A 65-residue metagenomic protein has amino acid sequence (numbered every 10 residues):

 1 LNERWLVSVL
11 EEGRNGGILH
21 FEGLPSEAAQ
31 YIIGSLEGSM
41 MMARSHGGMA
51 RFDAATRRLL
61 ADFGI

Functional and structural regions predicted by a protein language model:
L1-N15, E27, G64: Amphipathic alpha-helical packing segments from all-alpha helical-bundle domains
E3, R14, A29-Q30, M40 (+2 more regions): Residues within alpha-helical segments
R4-S8, Q30, G34, R57 (+1 more regions): Generic detection of well-ordered alpha-helical segments
E12, I33-A50, D62-I65: Amphipathic C-terminal alpha-helical segment
N15-Y31: All-alpha amphipathic helical-bundle segments outside canonical DNA-binding/catalytic cores that form hydrophobic
I18-G23, R44, R51-D53: Short, hydrophobic secondary-structure boundary micro-motifs
E27, A50-R58: Short, charged alpha-helical segments
